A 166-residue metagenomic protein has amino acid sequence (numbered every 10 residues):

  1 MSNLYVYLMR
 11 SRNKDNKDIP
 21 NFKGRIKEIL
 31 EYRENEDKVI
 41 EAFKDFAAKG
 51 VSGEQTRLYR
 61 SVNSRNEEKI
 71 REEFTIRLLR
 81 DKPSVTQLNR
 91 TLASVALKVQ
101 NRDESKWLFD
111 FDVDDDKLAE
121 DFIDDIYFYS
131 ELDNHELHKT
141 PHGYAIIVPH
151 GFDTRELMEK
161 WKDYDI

Functional and structural regions predicted by a protein language model:
M1-T140, G151-F152, M158-E159: Signature for HUH/AEP ssDNA processing cores
G143-P149: Catalytic nucleophile-His microenvironment captured as a short glycine-rich beta-strand/loop that brackets
K160-I166: Flexible phosphate-binding patches that engage nucleotides and nucleic acids
